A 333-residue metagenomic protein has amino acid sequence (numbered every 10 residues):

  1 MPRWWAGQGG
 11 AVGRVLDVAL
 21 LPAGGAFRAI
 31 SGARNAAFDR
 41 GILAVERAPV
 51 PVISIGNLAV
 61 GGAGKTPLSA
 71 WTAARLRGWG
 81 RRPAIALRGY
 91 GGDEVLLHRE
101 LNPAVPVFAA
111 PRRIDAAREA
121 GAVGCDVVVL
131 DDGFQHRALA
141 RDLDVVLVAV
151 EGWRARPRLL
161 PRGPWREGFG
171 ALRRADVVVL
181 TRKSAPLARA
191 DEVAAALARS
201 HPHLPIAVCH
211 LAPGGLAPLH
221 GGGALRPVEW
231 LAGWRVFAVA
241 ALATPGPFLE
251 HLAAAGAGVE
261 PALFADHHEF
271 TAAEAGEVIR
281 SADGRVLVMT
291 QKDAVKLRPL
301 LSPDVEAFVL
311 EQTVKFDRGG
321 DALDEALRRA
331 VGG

Functional and structural regions predicted by a protein language model:
M1-A48: A transmembrane-helix-recognition feature enriched in membrane-embedded lipid enzymes and envelope glyco-/phospholipid
M1-V12, W153-V286: C-terminal accessory "lid"/substrate-recognition subdomains
A26, T66, H98, D131 (+4 more regions): Residue-level signal for inorganic ion chemistry
N35-Y90, S184-L187: Walker A (P-loop) phosphate-binding motif
I55, V148, C209, A262 (+1 more regions): Hydrophobic residues at beta-strand termini and immediately following loops that shape nucleotide-binding pockets
R82-A86, V146, R235-V239: Conserved beta-strand elements of the Class I
I85-H201, V208: Phosphate/Mg2+-binding loops and adjacent switch elements in nucleotide/diphosphate-handling enzyme cores
A212-G214, A265-H268, V305-G333: Short, flexible loop segments at boundaries between secondary-structure elements
